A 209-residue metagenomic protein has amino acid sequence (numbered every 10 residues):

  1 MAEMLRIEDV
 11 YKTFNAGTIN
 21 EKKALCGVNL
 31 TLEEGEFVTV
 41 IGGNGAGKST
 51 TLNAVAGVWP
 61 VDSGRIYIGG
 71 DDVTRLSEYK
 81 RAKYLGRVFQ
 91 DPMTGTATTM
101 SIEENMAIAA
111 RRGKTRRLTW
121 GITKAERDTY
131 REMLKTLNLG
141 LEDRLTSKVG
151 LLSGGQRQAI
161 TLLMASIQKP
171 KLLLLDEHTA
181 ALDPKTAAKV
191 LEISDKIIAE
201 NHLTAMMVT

Functional and structural regions predicted by a protein language model:
A2-M4, T13-G27, S77: A short, flexible loop at the N-terminus of ABC-type nucleotide-binding domains that lies
T18, D72-G86, T94, R116-T123 (+1 more regions): ABC ATPase NBD coupling module
I41-G43: The feature captures the beta-strand-to-loop junction immediately N-terminal to the Walker
A56: Helix-to-loop junction immediately C-terminal to a conserved catalytic motif
G64-D72: Conserved ABC transporter NBD signature motif
M100-K114: Q-loop/switch helix immediately C-terminal to the Walker
S166-K171: A short, proline-enriched helix->beta-strand linker immediately N-terminal to the Walker B motif in ABC-type P-loop
E177-H178: Walker B catalytic motif
